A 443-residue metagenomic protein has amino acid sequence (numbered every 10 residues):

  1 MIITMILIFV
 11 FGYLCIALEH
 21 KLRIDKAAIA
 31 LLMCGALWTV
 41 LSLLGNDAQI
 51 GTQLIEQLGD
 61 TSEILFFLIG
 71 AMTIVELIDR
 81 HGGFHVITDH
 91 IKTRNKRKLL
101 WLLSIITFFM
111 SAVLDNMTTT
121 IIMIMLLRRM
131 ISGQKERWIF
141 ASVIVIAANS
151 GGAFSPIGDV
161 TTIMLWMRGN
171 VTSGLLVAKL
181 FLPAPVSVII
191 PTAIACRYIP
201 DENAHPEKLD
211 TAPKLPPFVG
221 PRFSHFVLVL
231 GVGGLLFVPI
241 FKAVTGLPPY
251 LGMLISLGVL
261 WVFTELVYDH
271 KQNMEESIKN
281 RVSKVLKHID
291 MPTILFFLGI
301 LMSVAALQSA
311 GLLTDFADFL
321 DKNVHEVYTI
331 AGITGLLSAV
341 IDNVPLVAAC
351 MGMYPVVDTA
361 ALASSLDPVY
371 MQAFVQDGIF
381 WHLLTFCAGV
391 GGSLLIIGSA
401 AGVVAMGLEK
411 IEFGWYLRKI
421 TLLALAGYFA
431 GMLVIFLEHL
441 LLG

Functional and structural regions predicted by a protein language model:
M5-L77, V86-R94, Y250, L254-M302 (+1 more regions): Hydrophobic transmembrane alpha-helices of multi-pass solute/ion transporters
I6, L31-L32, L65, L100-I105 (+10 more regions): Hydrophobic alpha-helical transmembrane segments
I6-L18, M33-S42, L68-E76, T107-F108 (+8 more regions): Hydrophobic core segments of alpha-helical transmembrane domains in multi-pass membrane transport and ion-translocation
I8, G133-W138, S142, F154-S155 (+5 more regions): Juxtamembrane and boundary regions of transmembrane helices in multi-pass small-molecule transporters and channels
L37-D47, L58-G59, M110-A147, G151 (+3 more regions): Membrane-interfacial helix-loop connectors
G59-G70, L175-P191, T245-G258, I330 (+1 more regions): Alpha-helical transmembrane segments
H81, H90, L103, G234 (+1 more regions): Transmembrane helical segments that form the transport core of multi-pass membrane transport proteins
T162-S173, G233-L247, F436-G443: Transmembrane helix-loop junctions at the membrane interface of multipass transporters and ion channels
